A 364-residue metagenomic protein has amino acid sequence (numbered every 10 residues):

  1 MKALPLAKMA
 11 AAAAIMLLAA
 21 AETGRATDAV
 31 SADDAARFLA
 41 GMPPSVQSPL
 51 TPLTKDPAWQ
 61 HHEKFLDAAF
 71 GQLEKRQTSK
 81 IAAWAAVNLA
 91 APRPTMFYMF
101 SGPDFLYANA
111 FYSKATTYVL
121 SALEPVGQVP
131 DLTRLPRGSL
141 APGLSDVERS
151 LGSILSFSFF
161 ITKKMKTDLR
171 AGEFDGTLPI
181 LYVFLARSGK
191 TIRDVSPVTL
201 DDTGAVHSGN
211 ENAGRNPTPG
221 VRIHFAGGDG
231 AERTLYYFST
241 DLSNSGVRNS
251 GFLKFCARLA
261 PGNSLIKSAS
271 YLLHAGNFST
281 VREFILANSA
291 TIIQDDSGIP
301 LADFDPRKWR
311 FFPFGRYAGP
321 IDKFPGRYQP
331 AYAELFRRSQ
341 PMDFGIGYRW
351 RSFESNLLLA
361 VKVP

Functional and structural regions predicted by a protein language model:
M1-A11: Bacterial N-terminal signal peptides that target proteins for export
A10-A19: Bacterial N-terminal signal peptides
E22-A26: Sec/Tat signal peptide C-region and signal peptidase I cleavage site
T27-S153, R233-P364: Non-globular targeting/processing and membrane-anchoring segments
L89-A90, L178-K190, N212-A213: Short, surface-exposed basic-aromatic patches at helix termini and helix-loop junctions that form
S101-Y112, F157-P179: Short, thiol/selenol-centered motifs that function as redox-active sites or metal-ligating centers
S121-P125, A186-D194: Conserved helix-turn-beta segment immediately C-terminal to the redox Cys motif in thioredoxin-like folds
L169, D194-Y237: Short aromatic loop motif centered on NTY/YTY
